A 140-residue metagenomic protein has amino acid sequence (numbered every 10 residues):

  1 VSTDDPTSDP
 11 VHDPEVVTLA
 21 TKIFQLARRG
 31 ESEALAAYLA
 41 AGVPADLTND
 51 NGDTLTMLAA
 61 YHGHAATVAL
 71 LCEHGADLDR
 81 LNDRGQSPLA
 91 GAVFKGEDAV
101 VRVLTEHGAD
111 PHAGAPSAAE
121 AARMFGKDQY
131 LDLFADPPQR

Functional and structural regions predicted by a protein language model:
V1-A41, P138-R140: Intrinsically disordered, low-complexity regulatory segments in ankyrin-centric signaling systems
A34, A66-T67, A99-V100, Q129-L133: Conserved ankyrin/ankyrin-like repeat signature
